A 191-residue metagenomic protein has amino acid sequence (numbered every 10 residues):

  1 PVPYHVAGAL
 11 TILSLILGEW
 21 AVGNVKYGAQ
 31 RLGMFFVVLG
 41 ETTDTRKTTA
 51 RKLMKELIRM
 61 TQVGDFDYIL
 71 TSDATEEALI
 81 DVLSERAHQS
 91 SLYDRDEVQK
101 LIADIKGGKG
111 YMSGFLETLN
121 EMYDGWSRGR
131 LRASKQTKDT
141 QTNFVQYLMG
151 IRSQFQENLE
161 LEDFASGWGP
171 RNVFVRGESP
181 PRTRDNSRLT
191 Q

Functional and structural regions predicted by a protein language model:
P1-Q191: Phosphate-handling catalytic cores of nucleic-acid transaction enzymes
